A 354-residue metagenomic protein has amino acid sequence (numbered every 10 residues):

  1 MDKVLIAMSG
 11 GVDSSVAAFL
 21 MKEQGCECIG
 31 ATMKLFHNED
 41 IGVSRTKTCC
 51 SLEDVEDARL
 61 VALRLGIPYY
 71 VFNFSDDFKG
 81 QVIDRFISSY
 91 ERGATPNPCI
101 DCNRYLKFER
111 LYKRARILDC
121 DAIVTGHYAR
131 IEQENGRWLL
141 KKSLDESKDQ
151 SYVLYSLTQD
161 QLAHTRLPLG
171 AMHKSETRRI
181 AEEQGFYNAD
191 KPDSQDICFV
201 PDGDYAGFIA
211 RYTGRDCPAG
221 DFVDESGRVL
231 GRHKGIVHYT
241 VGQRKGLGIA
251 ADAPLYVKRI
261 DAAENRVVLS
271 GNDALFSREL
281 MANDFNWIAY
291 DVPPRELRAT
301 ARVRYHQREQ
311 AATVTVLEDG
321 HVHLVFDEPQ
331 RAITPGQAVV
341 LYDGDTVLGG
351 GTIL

Functional and structural regions predicted by a protein language model:
M1-Y155, R166, E176, E182: ATP-dependent adenylation/nucleotidyltransferase module used to activate substrates
V124-E132, G136-L354: AMP-forming adenylation/ATP pyrophosphatase catalytic core
